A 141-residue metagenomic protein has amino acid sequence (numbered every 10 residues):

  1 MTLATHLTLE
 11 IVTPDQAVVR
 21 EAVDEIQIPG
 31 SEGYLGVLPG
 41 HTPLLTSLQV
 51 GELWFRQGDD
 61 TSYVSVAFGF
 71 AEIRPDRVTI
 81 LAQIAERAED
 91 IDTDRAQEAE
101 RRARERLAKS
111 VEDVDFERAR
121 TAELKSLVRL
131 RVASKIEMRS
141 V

Functional and structural regions predicted by a protein language model:
H6-E98, R102: Compact, glycine-rich, soluble single-domain proteins
R87-V141: Acidic/glycine-rich phosphate/pyrophosphate-binding loops and surrounding catalytic core that coordinate Mg2+
